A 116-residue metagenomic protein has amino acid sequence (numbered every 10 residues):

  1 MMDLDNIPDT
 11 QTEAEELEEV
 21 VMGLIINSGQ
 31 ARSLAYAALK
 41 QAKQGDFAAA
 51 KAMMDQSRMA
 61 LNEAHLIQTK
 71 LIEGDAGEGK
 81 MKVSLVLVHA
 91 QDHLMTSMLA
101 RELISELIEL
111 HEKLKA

Functional and structural regions predicted by a protein language model:
M2-A116: Terminal alpha-helical segments
